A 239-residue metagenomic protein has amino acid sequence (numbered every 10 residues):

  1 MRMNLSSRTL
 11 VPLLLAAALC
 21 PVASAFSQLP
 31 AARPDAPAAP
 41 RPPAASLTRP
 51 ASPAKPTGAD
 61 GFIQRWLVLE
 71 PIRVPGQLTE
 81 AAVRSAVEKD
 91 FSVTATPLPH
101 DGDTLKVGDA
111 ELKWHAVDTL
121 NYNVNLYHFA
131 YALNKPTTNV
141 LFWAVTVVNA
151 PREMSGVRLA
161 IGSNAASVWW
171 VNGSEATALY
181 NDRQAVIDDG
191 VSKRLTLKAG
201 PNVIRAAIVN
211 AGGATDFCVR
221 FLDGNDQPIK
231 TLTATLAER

Functional and structural regions predicted by a protein language model:
R2-L13: Bacterial N-terminal signal peptides that target proteins for export
P12-A25: Bacterial N-terminal signal peptides
Q28-H128, A206-R239: Accessory carbohydrate-binding/adhesion or oligomerization-edge regions at the termini of glycan-active proteins
H128-A132, W143-V145, D188-S192: Short structured motifs
T137-N149: Short beta-strands within extracellular/lumenal beta-sheet-rich domains
A150, L159-S163, I208-N210: Non-cytosolic beta-sheet module surface loops
S155-W170, I204: Aromatic-lined ligand-binding clefts that engage carbohydrates, nucleic acids, or primary amines
V168-R220: Beta-strand-rich ligand-recognition modules
